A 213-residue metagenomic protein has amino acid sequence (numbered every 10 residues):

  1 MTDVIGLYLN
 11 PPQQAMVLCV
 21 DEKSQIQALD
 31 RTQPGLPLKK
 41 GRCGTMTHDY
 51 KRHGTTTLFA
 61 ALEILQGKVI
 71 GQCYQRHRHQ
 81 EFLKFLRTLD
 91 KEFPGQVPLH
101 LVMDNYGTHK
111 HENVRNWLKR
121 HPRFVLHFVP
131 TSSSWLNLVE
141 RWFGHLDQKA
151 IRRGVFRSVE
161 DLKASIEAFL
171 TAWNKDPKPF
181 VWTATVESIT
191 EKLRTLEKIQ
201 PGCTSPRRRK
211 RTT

Functional and structural regions predicted by a protein language model:
M1-R87, L193, E197-I199: Extended, low-complexity cationic-aromatic segments
Q14-A15, Q96-P98: Short coil/turn segments at beta-strand junctions that form active-site/ligand-binding loops
L18-V20, L99-M103, H127-P130, T183-A184: Short beta-strand segments
G44-Y50, L118-L138, G154-F156: RNase H-like polynucleotidyl transferase catalytic core
V69, V139-D161, A172-N174: Active-site proximal helix-loop segment of RNase H-like, two-metal nucleases, encompassing DDE(D)
H77-R78, L101-E112, T131-L136, D161: Acidic, metal-coordinating catalytic cores used for nucleic-acid/nucleotide bond scission and strand-transfer chemistry
D161-T213: C-terminal domain-tail junction helix/linker
